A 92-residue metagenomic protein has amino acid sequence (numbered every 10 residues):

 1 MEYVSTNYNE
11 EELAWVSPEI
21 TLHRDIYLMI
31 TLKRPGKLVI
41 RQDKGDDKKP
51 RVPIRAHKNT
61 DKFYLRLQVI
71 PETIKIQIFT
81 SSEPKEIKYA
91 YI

Functional and structural regions predicted by a protein language model:
M1-S5: A general sequence property marking short-to-moderate contiguous segments in secreted/outer-membrane adhesion
N7-T21, D61: Short beta-strands within extracellular/lumenal beta-sheet-rich domains
Y8-N9, E83-I92: C-terminal interaction-tip segments
L13, K49-I70: Extracellular carbohydrate recognition and processing domains and analogous Trp-centered ligand-binding platforms
S17-R34: Extra-cytoplasmic beta-strand recognition segments
R24-L28, Q68-K85: Noncatalytic modules at the cell exterior or secretory-pathway interfaces, chiefly beta-strand-rich lectin/adhesion
P35-K49: Short, surface-exposed beta-strand/strand-loop-strand elements in extracellular ectodomains
R51, N59, K75-I78, K88-Y89: Extracytoplasmic
